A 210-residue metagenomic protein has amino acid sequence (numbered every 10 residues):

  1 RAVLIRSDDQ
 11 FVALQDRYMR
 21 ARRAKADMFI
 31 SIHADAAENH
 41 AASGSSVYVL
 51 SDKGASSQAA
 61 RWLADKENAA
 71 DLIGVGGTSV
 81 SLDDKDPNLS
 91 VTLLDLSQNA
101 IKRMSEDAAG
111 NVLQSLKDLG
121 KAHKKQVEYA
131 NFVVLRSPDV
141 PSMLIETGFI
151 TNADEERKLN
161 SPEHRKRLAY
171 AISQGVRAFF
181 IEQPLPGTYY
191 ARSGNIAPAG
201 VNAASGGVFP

Functional and structural regions predicted by a protein language model:
R1-P210: Active-site-proximal helix/loop segments of hydrolytic enzymes
